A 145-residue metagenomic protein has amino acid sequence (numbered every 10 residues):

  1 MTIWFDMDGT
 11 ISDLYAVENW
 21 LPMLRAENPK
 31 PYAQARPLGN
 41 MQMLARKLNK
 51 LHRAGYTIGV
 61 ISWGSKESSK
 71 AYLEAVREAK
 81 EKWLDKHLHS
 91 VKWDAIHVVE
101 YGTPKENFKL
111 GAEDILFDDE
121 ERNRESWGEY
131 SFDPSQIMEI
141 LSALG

Functional and structural regions predicted by a protein language model:
M1-I3, E113-D114: The start of beta-strands in P-loop NTPase/AAA+ ATPase cores
T2-H87: Alpha-helical substrate-recognition element adjacent to the catalytic core
T57-G59, H97, I115: A structural signal for isolated positions on well-ordered beta-strands in alpha/beta enzyme cores
I61, V98-Y101, P134-S135: Conserved beta-strand termini and adjacent loop/short-helix elements that scaffold enzyme active sites in alpha/beta
A75-E78, V91-V98, D133: Lumenal/extracellular "mature" regions of secretory-pathway glycan-modifying transferases
D85-V91, P104-N107, E120: Metal-dependent phosphoesterase core characteristic of DEDDh/y 3'-5' exonuclease domains
W93-E113: Donor nucleotide-activated moiety binding/catalytic core segment of transferases that use nucleotide-activated donors
G111-G145: Acidic, Mg2+-coordinating phosphoryl-transfer loop and its flanking beta/alpha structural elements, shared across
